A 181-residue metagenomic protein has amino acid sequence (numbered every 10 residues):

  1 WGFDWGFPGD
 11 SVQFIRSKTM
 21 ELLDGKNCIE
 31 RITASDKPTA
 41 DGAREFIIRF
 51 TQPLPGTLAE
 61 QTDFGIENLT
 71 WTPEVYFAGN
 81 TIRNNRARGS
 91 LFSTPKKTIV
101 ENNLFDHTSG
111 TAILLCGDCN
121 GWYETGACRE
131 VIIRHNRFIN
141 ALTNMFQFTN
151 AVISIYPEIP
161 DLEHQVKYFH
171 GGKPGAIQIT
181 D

Functional and structural regions predicted by a protein language model:
W1-D181: Extracellular parallel beta-helix/beta-solenoid repeat domains
